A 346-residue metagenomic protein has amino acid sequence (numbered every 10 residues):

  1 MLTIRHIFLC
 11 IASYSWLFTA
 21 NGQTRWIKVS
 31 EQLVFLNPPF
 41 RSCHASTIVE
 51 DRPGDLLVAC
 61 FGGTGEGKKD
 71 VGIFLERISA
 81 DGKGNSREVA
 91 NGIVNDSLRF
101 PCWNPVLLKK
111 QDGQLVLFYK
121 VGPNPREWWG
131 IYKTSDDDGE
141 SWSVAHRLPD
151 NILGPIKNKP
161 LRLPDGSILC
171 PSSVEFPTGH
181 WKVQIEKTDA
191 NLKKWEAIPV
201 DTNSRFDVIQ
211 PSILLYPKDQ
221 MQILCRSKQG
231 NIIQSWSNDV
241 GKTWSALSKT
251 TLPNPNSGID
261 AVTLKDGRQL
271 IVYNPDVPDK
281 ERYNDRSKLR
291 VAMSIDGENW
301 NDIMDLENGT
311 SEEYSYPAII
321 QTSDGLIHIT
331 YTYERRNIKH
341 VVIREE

Functional and structural regions predicted by a protein language model:
M1-R25: Bacterial Sec-dependent N-terminal signal peptides
Q23-E346: Asp-box/BNR beta-propeller blade signature and adjacent active/binding-site loops in extracellular glycan-interacting
